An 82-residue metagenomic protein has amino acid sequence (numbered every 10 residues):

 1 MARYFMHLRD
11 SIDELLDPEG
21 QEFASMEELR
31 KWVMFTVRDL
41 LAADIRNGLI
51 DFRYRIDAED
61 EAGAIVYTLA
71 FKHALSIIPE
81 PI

Functional and structural regions predicted by a protein language model:
M1, A24-W32, D60-A64: A short, structured loop/turn motif at beta-sheet edges
M1, D51-R53: Short connector loops at helix/strand junctions that flank enzyme active sites, especially segments positioning acidic
M1-L16: Short aromatic-glycine-(Arg/Gly/Cys) micro-motifs in beta-strand/loop hairpins
E14, N47-I50: Short loop/turn motifs at secondary-structure junctions and domain boundaries
L16-A24: A short, exposed loop/beta-hairpin motif centered on an aromatic-Gly-Thr core
R30-D44: Charged, amphipathic alpha-helical segments
R53-I82: C-terminal structural segments of small proteins and small subunits
